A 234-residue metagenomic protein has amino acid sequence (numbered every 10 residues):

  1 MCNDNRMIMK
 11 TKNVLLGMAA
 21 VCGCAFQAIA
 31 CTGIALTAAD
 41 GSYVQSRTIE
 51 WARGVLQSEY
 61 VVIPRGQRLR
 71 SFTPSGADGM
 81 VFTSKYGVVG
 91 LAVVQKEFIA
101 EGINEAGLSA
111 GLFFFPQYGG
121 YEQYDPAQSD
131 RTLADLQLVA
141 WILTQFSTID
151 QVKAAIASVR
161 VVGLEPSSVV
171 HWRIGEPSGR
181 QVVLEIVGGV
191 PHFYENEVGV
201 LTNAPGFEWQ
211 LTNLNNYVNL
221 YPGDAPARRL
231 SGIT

Functional and structural regions predicted by a protein language model:
D4-L15: Bacterial N-terminal signal peptides that target proteins for export
G17-M18, A28: Cleavable N-terminal signal peptides
A30-A127, P166: A contiguous strand-loop segment
T37-S42, A140, F146-T234: Accessory structured domains or lobes within enzymes
P64-G76, G120-V159: Compact, glycine/acidic-enriched structural inserts
